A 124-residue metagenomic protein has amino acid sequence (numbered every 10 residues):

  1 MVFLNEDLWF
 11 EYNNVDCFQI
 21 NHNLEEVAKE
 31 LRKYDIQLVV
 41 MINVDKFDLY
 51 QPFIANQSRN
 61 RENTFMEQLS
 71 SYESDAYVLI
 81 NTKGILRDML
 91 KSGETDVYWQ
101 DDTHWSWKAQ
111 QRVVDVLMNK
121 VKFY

Functional and structural regions predicted by a protein language model:
M1-Y124: Extracellular glycan-modifying ectodomains
